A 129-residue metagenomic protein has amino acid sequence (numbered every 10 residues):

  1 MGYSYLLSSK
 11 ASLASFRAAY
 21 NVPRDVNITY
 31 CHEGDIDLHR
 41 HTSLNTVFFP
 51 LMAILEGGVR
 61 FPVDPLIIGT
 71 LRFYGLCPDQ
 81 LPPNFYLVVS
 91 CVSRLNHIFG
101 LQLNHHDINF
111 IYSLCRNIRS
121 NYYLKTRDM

Functional and structural regions predicted by a protein language model:
M1-M129: Residue-register detector that marks a fixed positional context within folded domains
